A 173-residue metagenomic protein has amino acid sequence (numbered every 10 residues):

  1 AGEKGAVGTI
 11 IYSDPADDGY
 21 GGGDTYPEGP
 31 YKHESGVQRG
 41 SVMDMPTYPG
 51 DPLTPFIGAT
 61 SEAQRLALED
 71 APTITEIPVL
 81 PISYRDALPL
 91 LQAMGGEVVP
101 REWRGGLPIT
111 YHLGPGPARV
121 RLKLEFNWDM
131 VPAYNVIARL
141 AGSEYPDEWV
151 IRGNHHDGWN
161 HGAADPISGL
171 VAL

Functional and structural regions predicted by a protein language model:
A1-Q64, L68-D70, P78, G158-H161 (+2 more regions): Extracellular/luminal Protease-associated
G2, D86-A93, G169-A172: Stable alpha-helical elements in mature extracytoplasmic
Y48-G162: Soluble metallo-hydrolase cores and metallopeptidase-like ectodomains found primarily in the secretory/periplasmic
